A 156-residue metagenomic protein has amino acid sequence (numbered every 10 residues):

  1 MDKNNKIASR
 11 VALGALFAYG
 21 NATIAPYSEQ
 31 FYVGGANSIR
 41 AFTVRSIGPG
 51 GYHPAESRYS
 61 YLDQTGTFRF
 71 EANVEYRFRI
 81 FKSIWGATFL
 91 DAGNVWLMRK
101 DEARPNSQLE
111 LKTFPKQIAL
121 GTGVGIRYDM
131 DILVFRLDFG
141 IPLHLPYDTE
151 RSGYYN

Functional and structural regions predicted by a protein language model:
M1-N156: C-terminal transmembrane beta-barrel domains of outer membrane proteins
